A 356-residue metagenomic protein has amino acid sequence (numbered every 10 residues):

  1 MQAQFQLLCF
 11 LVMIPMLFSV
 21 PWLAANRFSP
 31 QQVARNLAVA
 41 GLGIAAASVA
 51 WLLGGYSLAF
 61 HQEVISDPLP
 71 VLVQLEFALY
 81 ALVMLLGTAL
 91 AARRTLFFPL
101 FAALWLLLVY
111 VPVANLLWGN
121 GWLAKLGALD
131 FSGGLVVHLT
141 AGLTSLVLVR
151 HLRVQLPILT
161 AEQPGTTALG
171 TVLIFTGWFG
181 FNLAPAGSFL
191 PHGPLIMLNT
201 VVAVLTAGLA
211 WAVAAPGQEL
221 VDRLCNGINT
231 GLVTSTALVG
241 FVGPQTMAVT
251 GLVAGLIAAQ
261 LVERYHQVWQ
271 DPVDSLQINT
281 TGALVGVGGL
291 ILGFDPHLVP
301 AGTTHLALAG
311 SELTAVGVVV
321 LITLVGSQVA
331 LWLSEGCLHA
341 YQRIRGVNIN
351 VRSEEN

Functional and structural regions predicted by a protein language model:
M1-N356: Glycine- and aromatic-enriched membrane alpha-helices
